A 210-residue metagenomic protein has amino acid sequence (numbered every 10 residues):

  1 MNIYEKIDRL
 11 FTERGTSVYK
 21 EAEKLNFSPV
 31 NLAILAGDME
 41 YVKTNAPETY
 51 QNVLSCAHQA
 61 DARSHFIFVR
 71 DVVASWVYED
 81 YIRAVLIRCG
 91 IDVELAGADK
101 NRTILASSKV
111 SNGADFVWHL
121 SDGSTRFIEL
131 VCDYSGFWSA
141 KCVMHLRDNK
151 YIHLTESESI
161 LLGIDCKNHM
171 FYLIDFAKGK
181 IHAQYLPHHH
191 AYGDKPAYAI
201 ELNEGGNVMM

Functional and structural regions predicted by a protein language model:
M1-K24: A short, Lys/Arg-rich alpha-helix, primarily the initiator
N26-Y41: Recognition helix of helix-turn-helix/homeodomain-like DNA-binding domains that insert into the DNA major groove
D38-G90: Interdomain/boundary linker segments immediately adjacent to catalytic/signaling cores
D38-H58, H119, K167, I174-M210: Non-catalytic C-terminal interaction segments of nucleic acid-processing enzymes
F68, V72, R83-H119: A short acidic/basic microdomain associated with nuclease active sites
I82, A114-G136: Conserved catalytic cores of phosphodiester-cleaving nucleases, focusing on short active-site segments
D133-E156: Mg2+/Mn2+-dependent nuclease catalytic core
H153-G179: Nucleic-acid nuclease catalytic cores
